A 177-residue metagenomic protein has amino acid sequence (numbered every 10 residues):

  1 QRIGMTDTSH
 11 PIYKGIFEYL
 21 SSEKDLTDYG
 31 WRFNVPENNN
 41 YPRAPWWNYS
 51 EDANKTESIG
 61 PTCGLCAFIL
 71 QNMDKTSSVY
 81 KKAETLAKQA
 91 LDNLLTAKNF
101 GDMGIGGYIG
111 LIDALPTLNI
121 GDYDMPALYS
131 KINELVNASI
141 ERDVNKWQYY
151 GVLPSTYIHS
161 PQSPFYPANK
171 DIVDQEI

Functional and structural regions predicted by a protein language model:
Q1-I177: Preference for long, amphipathic alpha-helical scaffolds in soluble/luminal domains and all-alpha bundles
